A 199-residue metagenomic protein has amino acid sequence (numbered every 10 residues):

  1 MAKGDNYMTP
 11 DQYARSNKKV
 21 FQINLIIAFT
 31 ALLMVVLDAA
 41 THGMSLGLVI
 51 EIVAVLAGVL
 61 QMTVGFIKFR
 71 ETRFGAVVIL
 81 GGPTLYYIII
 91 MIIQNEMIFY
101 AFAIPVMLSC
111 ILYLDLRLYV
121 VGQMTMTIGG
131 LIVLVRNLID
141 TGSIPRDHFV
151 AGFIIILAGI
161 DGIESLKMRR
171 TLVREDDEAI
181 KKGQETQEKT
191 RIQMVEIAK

Functional and structural regions predicted by a protein language model:
M1-A14: Short, Lys/Arg-rich, polar N-terminal cytosolic tail immediately upstream of the first transmembrane signal-anchor
K19-N95, A101-L108, T127-I128: Hydrophobic transmembrane alpha-helices and their membrane-interface boundaries in multi-pass, membrane-anchored
A39-M44, F69-R70, N95, L138-G142 (+1 more regions): Transmembrane helix-loop junctions in multipass membrane proteins, especially transporters and channels
V77-T84, F102-L112, T127-L138, A158-G159 (+2 more regions): Juxtamembrane/interfacial segments around transmembrane helices
I88-N95, G130-I154: Interfacial aromatic-anchored transmembrane helix boundaries in multi-pass membrane proteins
I98-V106, F149-I156: Membrane-embedded alpha-helical segments of multi-pass membrane proteins, especially the transmembrane helices
I111, L118-V120: Alpha-helical transmembrane segments and their helix-entry boundary regions
R146-K199: HAMP domain helices
